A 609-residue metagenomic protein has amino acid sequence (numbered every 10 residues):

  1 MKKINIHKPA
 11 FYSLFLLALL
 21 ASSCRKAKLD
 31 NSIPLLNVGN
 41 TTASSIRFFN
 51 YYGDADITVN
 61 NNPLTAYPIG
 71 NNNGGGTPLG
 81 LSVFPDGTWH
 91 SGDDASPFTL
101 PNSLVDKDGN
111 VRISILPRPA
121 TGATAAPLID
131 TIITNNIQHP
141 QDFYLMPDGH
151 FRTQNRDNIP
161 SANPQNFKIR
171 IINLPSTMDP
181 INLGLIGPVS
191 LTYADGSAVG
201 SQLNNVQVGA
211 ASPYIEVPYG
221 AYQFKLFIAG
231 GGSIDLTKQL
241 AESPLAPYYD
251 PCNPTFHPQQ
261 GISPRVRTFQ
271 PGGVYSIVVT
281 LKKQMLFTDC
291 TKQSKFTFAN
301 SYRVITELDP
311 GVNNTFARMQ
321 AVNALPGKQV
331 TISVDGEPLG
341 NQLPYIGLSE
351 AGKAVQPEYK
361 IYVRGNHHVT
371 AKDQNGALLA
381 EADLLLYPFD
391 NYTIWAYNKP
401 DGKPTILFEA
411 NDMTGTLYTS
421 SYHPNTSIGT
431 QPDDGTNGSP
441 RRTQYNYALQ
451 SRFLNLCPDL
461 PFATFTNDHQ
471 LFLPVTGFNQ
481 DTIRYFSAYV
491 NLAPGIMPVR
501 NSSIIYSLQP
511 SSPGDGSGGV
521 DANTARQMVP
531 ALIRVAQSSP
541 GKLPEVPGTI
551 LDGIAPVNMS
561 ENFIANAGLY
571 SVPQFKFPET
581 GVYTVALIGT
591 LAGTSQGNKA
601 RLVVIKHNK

Functional and structural regions predicted by a protein language model:
M1-C24: Sec-dependent bacterial lipoprotein signal peptides
C24-K609: Intrinsically disordered, low-complexity polar regions and short flexible loop motifs
